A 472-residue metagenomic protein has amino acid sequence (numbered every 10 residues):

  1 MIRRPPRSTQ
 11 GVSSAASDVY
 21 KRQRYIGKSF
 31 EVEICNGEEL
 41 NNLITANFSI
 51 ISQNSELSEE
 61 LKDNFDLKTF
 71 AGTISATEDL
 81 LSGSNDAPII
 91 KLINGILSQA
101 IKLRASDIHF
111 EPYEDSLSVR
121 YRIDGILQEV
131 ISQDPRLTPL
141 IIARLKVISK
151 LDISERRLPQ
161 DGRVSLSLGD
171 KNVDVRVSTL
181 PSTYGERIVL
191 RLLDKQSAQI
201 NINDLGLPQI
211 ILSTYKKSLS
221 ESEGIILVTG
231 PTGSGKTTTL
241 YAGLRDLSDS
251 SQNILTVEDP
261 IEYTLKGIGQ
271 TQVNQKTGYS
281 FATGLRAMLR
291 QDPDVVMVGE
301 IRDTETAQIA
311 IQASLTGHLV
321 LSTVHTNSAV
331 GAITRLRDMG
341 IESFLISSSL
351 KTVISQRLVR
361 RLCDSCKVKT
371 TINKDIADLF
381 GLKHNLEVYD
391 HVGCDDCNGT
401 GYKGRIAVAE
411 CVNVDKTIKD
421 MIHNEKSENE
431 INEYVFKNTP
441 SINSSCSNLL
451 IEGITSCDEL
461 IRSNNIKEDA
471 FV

Functional and structural regions predicted by a protein language model:
M1-A16, Y20: Single conserved hydrophobic/aromatic residue that forms the stacking wall/gate of nucleotide- or nucleobase-binding
T9-Q10, E56, K150: A periodicity- and composition-biased signal for non-globular, repetitive helical segments
Q10, Q23-R24, S167: Short, charge-rich binding segments
S14-E60, G453: Divalent-cation
S14-S17, K21, L80, Y241 (+1 more regions): Tryptophan-centered motif/residue detector
E38-G95, L103: Charged, low-hydrophobicity low-complexity segments
S82-V472: Short, flexible helix-loop junctions that flank or precede catalytic/ligand sites
